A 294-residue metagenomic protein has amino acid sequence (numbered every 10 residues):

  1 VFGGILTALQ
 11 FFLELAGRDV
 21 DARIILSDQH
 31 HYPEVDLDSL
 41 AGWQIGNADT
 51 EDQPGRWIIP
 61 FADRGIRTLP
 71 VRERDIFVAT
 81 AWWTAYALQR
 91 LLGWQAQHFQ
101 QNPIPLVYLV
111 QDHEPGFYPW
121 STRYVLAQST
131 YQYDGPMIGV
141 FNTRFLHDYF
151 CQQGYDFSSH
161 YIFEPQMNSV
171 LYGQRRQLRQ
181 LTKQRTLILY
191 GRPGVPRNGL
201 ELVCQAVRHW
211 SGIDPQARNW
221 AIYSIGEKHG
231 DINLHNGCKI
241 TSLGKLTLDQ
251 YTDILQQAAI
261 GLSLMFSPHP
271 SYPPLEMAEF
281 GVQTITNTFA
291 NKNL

Functional and structural regions predicted by a protein language model:
V1-T7, G194-G199: A short, glycine/small-residue-rich beta-strand->loop->alpha-helix junction that serves as a flexible
L26, Y124, Y133, I138 (+2 more regions): Conserved catalytic-core segment of nucleotide-activated headgroup transferases in glycan assembly
F61-R64, K228, I240-L255, P268-P270: Conserved active-site histidine-acidic residue motif and adjacent donor-binding/catalytic loop of glycosyltransferases
I66-E73, S121-V140: Membrane-proximal helix-turn-helix segments that form the acceptor-binding/catalytic region of lipid-linked
L69, T247-A259, E279: Short acidic alpha-helix that forms the nucleotide-activated donor recognition element in Leloir-type transferases
D75, Q256-H269, V282: Acidic donor-binding loop of glycosyltransferase active sites
V78, A96-G116: Active-site proximal beta-strand in glycosyltransferases
T252, P274-F280, N293: Short alpha-helical segment that forms part of, or immediately flanks, the ligand-binding pocket in carbohydrate-active
